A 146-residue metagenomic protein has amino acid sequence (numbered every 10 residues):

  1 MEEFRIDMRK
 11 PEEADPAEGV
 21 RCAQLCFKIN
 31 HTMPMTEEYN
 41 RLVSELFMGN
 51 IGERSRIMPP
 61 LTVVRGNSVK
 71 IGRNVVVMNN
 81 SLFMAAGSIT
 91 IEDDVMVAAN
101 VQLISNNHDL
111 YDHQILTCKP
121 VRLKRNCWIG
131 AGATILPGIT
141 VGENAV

Functional and structural regions predicted by a protein language model:
M1-R54: Terminal amphipathic alpha-helical/low-complexity segments used for targeting or macromolecular assembly
I6, Y111-D112: A short acidic, helix-capping loop that chelates divalent metal ions and anchors anionic groups
L46, V69-I71: Short, T/G/N/S-enriched strand-turn elements that build extracellular solenoid repeat scaffolds
E53, M58-P59, V64-R65, G72-R73 (+10 more regions): Left-handed beta-helix
N106, D112-I115: Flexible, gly/pro- and Lys/Arg-enriched active-site loops
V146: Amphipathic helical hotspot of TIR/SEFIR-family domains
